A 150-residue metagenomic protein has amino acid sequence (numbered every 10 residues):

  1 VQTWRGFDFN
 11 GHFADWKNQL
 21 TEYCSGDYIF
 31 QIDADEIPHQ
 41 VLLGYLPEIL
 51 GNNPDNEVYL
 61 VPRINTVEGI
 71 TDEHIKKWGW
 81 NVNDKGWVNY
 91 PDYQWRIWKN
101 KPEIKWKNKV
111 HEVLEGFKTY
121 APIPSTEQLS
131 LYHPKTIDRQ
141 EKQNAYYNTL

Functional and structural regions predicted by a protein language model:
V1-N10, Q19: Acidic donor-binding segment of Leloir-type glycosyltransferases
G11-T21, Y28, H39-L150: Catalytic-site signature of metal-activated, phosphate-bearing donor transferases, centered on the GT-A/GT-A-like
